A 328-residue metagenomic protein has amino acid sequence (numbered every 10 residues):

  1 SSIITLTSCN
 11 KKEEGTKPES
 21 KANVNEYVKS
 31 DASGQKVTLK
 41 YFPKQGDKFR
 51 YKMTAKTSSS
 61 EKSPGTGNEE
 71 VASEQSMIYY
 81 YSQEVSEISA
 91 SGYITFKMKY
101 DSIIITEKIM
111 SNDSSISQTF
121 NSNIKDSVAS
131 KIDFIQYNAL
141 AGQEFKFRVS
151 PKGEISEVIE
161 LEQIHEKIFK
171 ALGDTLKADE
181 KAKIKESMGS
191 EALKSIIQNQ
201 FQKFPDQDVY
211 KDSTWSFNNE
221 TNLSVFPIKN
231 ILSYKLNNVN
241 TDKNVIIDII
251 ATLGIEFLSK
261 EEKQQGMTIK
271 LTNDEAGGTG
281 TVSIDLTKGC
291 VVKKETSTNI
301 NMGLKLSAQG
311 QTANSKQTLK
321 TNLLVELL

Functional and structural regions predicted by a protein language model:
S1-S2: Sec-dependent N-terminal signal peptides
T5-S8: C-terminal motif of bacterial Sec signal peptides marking the signal peptidase cleavage site
K11-L328: Signature of exported/secreted
